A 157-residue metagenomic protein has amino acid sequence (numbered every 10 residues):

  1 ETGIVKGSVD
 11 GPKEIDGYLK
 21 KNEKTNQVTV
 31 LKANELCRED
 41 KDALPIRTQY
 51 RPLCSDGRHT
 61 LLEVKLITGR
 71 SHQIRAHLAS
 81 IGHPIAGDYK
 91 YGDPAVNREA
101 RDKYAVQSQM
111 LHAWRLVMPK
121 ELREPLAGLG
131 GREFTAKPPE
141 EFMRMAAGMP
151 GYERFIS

Functional and structural regions predicted by a protein language model:
E1-S157: RNA pseudouridine synthases
